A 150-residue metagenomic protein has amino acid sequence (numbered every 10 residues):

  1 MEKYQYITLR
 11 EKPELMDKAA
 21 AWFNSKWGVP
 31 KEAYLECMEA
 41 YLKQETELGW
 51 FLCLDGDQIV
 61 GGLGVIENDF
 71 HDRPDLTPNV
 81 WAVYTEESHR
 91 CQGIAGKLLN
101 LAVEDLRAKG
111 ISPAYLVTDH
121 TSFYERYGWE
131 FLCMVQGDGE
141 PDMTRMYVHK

Functional and structural regions predicted by a protein language model:
M1-C37, W50, L54: Short amphipathic alpha-helix that is part of the acyltransferase structural core
Y41-E47: Short loop/turn motifs at secondary-structure junctions and domain boundaries
L48, P141-M146: Short hydrophobic/aromatic beta-strand or adjacent loop that forms the aromatic wall/cage of a ligand/substrate-binding
W50-L52, Q58-N68, N79, Y84: Conserved beta-strand in the GNAT
L54-G56, H149-K150: Active-site beta-strand termini and strand-to-loop segments that position acidic
D69-T77, W81-A82, E87, Q92-I94: Helix-adjacent hinge/juxtasegments
T85, C91-E104, L116: Conserved acetyl-CoA-binding loop-helix of GNAT-fold acetyltransferases
A108, S112, T118-D142: Conserved active-site alpha-helix within GNAT-family acetyltransferase domains
